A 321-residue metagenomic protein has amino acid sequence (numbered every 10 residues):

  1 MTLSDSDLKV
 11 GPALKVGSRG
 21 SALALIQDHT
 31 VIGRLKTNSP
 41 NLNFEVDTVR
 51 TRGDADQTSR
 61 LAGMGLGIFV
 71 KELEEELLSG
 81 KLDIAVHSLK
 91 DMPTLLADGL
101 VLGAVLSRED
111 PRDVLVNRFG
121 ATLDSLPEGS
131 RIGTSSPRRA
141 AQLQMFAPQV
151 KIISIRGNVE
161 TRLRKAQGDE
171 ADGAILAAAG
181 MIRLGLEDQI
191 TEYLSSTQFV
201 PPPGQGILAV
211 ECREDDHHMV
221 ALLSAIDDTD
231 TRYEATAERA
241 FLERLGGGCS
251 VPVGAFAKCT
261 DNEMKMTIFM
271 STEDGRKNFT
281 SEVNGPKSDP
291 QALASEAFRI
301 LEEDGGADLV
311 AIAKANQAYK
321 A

Functional and structural regions predicted by a protein language model:
T2-T51, D56, A62-M64, L89 (+1 more regions): Small-molecule-sensing regulatory modules
K15-G17, A85, G103, G133 (+1 more regions): Short, well-ordered beta-strand segments
T58-I84: Short, structured active-site "lid" loops
F69, E75-L78, H87, M92-A97 (+1 more regions): Extracytoplasmic loops/domains of multi-pass membrane proteins
E72-L73, T122, T161-R162: Short acidic active-site motifs
L89-K90, D98-V150: A conserved helix-loop-strand patch within extracytoplasmic ligand-binding domains of the periplasmic binding
L95, Q142, L184: Glycine/Thr-rich phosphate-binding loops of Rossmann-like dinucleotide-binding domains
